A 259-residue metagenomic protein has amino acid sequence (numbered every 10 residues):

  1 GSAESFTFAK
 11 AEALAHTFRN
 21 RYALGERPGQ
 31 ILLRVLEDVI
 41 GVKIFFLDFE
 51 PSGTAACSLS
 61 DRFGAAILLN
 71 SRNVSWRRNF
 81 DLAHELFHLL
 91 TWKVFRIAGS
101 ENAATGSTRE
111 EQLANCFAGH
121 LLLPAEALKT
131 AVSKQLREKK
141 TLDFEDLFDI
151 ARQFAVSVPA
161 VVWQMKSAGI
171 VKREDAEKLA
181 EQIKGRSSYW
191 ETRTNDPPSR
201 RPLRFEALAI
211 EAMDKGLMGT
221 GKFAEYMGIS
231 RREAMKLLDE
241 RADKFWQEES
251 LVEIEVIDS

Functional and structural regions predicted by a protein language model:
G1-S259: Active-site hotspot residues in diverse enzymes, especially metal/ion-binding acidic/histidine motifs
